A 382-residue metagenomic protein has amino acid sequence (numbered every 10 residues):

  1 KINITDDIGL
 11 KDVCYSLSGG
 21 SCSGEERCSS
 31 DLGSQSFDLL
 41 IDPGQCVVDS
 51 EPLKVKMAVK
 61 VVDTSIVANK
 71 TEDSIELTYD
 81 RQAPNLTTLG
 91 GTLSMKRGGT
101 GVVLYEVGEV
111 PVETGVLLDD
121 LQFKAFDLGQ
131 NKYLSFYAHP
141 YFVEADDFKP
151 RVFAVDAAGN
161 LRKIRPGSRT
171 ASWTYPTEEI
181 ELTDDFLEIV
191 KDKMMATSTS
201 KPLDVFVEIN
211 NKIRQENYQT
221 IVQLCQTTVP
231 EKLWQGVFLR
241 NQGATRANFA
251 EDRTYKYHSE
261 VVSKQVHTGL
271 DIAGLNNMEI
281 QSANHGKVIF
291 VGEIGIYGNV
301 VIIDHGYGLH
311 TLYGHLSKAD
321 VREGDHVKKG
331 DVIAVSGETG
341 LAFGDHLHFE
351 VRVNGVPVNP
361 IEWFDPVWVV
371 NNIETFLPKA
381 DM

Functional and structural regions predicted by a protein language model:
K1, D73-N85: Proline/serine/threonine-rich low-complexity linkers at boundaries of modular beta-sandwich domains
N3-D6, E106-E109, G292: Non-cytosolic beta-sheet module surface loops
N3-I75, E113-G159: Long, low-complexity serine/threonine/glycine- and acidic-rich segments characteristic of extracellular
D7, K60-V62, D80-Q82, G108-V110 (+7 more regions): Solvent-exposed coil/turn segments that connect beta secondary-structure elements in extracytoplasmic/periplasmic
C46, G91-S94, H139, S259: Outer-membrane beta-barrel domain signature
A83-L89, I280: Proline-enriched interdomain boundary motifs that mark the N-terminal boundary and often initiate the first structured
G90-T92, G99-N248: Non-catalytic extracellular/periplasmic "stalk" and linker regions immediately N-terminal to catalytic or recognition
V237-D381: Catalytic cores of peptidoglycan-degrading enzymes
